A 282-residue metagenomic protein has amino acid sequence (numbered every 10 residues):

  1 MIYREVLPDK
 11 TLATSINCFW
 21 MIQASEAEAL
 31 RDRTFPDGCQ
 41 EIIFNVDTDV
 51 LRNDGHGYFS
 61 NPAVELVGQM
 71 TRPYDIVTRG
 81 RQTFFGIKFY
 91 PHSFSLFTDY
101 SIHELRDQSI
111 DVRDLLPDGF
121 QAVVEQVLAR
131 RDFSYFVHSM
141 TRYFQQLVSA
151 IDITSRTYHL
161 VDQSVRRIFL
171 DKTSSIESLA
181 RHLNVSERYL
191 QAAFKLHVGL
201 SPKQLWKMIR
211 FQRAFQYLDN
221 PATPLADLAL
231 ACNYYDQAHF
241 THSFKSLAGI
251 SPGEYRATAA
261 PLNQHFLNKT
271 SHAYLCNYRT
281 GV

Functional and structural regions predicted by a protein language model:
M1-D162, R166-E177, L183-E187, S201 (+3 more regions): Alpha-helical bundle regulatory/interaction domains
T154-R156, R167, F194, V198-L218 (+2 more regions): Alpha-helical DNA-contacting segments of helix-turn-helix folds
L179-A180, L190, A214: A general nucleic-acid interaction/assembly signal
L196, N220-D227: Extended, basic/helix-rich recognition subdomains
L205-M208, Y234, A238: Conserved structured core elements
